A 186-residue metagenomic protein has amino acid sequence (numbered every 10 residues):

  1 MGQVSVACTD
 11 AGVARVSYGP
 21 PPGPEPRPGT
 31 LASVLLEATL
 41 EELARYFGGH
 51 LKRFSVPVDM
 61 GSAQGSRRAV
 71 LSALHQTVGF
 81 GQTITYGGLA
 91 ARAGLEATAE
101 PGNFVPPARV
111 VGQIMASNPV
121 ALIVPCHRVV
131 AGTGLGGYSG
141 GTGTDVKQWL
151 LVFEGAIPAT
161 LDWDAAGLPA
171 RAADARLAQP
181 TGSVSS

Functional and structural regions predicted by a protein language model:
M1-G102, E154-S186: Basic nucleic-acid-binding alpha-helical/helix-turn surface characteristic of O6-alkylguanine DNA
S66-V70, P107, V146: N-terminal positioning helix adjacent to the helix-turn-helix/winged-helix DNA-binding module
L74, L89-A90, V111, M115 (+1 more regions): Hydrophobic alpha-helical segments that mediate membrane insertion or helix-helix packing
V78-F80, P119-P125: Short, proline-centered helix/strand-breaking motifs
P101-A121: Regulatory, non-catalytic segments
N103-P106, G137-T144: Flexible, gly/pro- and Lys/Arg-enriched active-site loops
I123-S139: Charged low-complexity interaction tracts in eukaryotic proteins
G141-P158: A short, Lys/Arg-enriched interface patch at domain edges and termini
